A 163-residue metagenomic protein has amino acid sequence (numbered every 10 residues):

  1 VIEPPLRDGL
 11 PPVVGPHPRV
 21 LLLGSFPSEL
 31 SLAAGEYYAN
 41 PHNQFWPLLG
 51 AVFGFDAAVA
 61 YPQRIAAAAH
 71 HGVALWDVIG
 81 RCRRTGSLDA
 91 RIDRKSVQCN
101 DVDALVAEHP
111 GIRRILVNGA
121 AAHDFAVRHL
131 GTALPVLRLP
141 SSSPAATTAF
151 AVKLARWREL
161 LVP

Functional and structural regions predicted by a protein language model:
V1-F125, H129-T148, V152-L160: A polyanion-binding, active-site-adjacent surface
